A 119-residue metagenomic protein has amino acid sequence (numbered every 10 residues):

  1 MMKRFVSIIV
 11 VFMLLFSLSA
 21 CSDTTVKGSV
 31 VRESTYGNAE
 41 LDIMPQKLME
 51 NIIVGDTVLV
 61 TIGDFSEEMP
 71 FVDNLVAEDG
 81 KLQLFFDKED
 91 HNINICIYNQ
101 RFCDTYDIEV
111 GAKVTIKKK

Functional and structural regions predicted by a protein language model:
M1-F5: Positively charged n-region of N-terminal signal peptides that target proteins for export
V6-S7, I116: Intrinsically disordered, low-complexity segments enriched in glycine/proline and serine/threonine
S7-L15: Hydrophobic helical h-region of N-terminal Sec-dependent signal peptides in bacterial secretory/periplasmic proteins
S17-A20: C-terminal motif of bacterial Sec signal peptides marking the signal peptidase cleavage site
S22-I97, C103-K119: Long, compositionally biased stretches
